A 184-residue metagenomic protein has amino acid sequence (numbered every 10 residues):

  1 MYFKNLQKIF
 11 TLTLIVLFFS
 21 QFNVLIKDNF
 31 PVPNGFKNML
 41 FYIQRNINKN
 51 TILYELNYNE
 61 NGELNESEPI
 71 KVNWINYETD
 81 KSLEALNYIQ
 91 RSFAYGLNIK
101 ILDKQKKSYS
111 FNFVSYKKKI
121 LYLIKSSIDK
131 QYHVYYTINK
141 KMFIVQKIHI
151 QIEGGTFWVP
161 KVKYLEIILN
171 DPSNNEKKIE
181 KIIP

Functional and structural regions predicted by a protein language model:
M1-F30: Bacterial Sec-dependent N-terminal signal peptides
N23-S92, K177-K178: N-terminal export/targeting and maturation segments
F36, E63, L97, G155-T156: Intrinsically disordered, low-complexity regions
Y42, T79-L83, Y88, F93 (+5 more regions): Long, compositionally biased low-complexity segments enriched in polar/charged residues
S110-P184: Extracytoplasmic electrostatic interaction patches
